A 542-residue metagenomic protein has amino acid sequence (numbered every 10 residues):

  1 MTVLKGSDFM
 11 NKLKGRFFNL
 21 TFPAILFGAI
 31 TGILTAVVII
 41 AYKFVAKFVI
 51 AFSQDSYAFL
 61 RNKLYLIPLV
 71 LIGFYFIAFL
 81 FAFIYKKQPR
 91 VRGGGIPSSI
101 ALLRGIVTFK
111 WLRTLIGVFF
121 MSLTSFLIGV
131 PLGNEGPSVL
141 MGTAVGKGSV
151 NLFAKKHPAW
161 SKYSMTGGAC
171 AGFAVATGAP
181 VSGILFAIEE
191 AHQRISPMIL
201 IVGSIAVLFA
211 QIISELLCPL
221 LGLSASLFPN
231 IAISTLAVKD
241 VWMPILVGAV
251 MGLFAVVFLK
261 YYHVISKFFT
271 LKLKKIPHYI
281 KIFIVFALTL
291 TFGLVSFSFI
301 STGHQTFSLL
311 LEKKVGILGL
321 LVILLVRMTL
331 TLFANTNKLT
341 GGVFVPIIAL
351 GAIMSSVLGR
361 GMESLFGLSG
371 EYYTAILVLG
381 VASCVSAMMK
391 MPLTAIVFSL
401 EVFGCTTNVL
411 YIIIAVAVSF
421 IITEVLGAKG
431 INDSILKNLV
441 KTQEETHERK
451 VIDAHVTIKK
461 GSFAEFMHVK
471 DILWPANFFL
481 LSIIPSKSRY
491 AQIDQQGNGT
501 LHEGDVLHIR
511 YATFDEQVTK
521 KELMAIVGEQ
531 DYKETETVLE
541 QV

Functional and structural regions predicted by a protein language model:
M1-E444, K450, K460, I484-S486: Alpha-helical transmembrane segments and immediately membrane-proximal extracytoplasmic
T306, V451-H455, V506: Intrinsic-disorder/low-complexity, polar/charged segments enriched in Ser/Thr/Lys/Arg/Asp/Glu/Gln
K437, N498-G499, V518-V542: Short, compositionally biased
H447-K450, G499-L501: Short, flexible turn/loop "capping" segments at secondary-structure junctions
V456-F463: Short, surface-exposed ligand-recognition loops at beta-strand->loop->(often short) alpha-helix junctions that present
E465-K520, A525: Cytosolic Rossmann-like ligand/nucleotide-binding regulatory domains
